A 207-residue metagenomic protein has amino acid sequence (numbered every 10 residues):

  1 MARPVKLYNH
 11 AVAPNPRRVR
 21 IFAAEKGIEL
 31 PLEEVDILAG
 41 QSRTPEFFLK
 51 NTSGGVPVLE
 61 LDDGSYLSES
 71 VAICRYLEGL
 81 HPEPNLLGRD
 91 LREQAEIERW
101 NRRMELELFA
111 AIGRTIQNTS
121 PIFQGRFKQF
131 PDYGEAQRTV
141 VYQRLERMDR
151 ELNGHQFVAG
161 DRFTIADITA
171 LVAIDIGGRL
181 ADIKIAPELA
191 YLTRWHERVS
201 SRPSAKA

Functional and structural regions predicted by a protein language model:
M1-P131, E135: GST-like domain detector, emphasizing the conserved glutathione-binding G-site in the N-terminal thioredoxin-like
M104-R198: GST-like fold's C-terminal all-alpha helical module
